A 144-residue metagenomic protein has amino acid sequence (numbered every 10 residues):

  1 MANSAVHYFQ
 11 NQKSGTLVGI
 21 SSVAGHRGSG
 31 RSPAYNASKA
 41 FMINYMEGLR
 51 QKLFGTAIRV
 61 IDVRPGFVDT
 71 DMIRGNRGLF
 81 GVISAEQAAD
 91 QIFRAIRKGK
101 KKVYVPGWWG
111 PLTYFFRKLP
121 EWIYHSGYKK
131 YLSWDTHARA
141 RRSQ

Functional and structural regions predicted by a protein language model:
A2, S38: Active-site helix of classical SDR
S4-K13: A short helix-coil junction within the Rossmann-fold of NAD(P)-dependent oxidoreductases
S22: Residue(s) in the substrate-gating loop at a strand-loop-helix junction that position the organic substrate next
R27-P33: Active-site loop immediately N-terminal to the catalytic Tyr-X3-Lys motif of short-chain dehydrogenase/reductase
N44, R50-W108, W122: SDR active-site lid
R94, G127-Q144: Short linear elements at protein peripheries
K100-W134: A transmembrane-helix-recognition feature enriched in membrane-embedded lipid enzymes and envelope glyco-/phospholipid
